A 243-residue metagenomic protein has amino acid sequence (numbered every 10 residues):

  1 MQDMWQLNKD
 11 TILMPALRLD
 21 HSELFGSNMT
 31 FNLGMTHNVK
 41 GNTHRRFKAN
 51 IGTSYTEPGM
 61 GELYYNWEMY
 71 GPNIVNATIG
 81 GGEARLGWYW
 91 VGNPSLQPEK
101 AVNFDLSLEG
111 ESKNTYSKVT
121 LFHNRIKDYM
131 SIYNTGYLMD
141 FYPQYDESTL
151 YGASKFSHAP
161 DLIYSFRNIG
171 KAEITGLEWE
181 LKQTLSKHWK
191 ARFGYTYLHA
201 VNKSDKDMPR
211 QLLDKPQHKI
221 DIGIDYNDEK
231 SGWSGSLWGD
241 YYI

Functional and structural regions predicted by a protein language model:
M1-H44, E57-P58, P72-V91, K206-D207: Signature of Gram-negative outer-membrane beta-barrel scaffolds
M1-M4, M14-R18, T30-G34, K48 (+7 more regions): Membrane-embedded beta-strand positions in outer-membrane beta-barrel channels/transporters
Q6-L13, F122-R125, P143-I243: Gram-negative outer-membrane beta-barrel transporters
P15-L19, M35, A49-T53, E62 (+4 more regions): Transmembrane beta-barrel strands of outer-membrane/channel proteins
H21-S27, Y55-G61, N66-P72, N114-Y116 (+4 more regions): Gram-negative outer-membrane beta-barrel proteins
T30-M35, Y64-G71, K127, Y133-P143 (+3 more regions): Flexible, surface-exposed loop regions and adjacent strand-edge segments of Gram-negative outer-membrane beta-barrel
V39-N42, T53-I126, T149, S157-T184 (+1 more regions): Outer-membrane beta-barrel signature, preferentially recognizing the C-terminal barrel domain of Gram-negative
H44-F47, S117, W233-S236: Acidic/polar loop patches that form or flank catalytic/metal-binding clefts of enzymes that bind anionic ligands
